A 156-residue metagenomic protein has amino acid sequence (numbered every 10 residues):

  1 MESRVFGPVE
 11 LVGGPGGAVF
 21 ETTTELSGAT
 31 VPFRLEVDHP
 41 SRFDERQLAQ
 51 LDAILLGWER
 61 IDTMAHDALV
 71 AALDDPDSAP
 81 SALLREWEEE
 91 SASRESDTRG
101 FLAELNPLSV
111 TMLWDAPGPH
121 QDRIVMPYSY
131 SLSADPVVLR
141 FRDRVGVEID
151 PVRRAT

Functional and structural regions predicted by a protein language model:
M1-S91: Long, contiguous N-terminal structural blocks used for assembly/anchoring
M1-T22, L102-T156: Acidic, proline/glycine-rich low-complexity IDRs
L56-L132: Amphipathic protein-protein interaction modules
